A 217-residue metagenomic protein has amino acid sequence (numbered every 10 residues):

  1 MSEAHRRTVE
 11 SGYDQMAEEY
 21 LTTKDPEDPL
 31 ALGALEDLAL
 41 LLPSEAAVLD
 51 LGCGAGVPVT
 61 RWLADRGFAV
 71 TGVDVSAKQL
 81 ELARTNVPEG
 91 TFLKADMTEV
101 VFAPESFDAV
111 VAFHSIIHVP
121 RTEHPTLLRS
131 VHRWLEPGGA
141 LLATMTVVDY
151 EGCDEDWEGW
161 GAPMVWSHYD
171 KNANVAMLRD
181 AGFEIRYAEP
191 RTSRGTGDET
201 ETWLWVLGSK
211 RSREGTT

Functional and structural regions predicted by a protein language model:
M1-S44, D149: Conserved class I S-adenosyl-L-methionine
L49-E99: Class I SAM-dependent methyltransferase SAM/SAH-binding core
T98-V110: A short acidic, Gly/Pro-enriched loop at the edge of an enzyme's catalytic core that lines a small-molecule cofactor
P125-P137: A short glycine-rich, Lys/Arg-flanked "PGG" loop and its adjoining helix->strand segment in the class I
G139-M145: Conserved beta-strand signature within the Rossmann-like core of class I S-adenosyl-L-methionine
V147-V165: Short, glycine-/aromatic-enriched active-site segment of Class I SAM-dependent methyltransferases
W166-A181: Short alpha-helix
R194-T217: Core SAM-dependent methyltransferase catalytic element
